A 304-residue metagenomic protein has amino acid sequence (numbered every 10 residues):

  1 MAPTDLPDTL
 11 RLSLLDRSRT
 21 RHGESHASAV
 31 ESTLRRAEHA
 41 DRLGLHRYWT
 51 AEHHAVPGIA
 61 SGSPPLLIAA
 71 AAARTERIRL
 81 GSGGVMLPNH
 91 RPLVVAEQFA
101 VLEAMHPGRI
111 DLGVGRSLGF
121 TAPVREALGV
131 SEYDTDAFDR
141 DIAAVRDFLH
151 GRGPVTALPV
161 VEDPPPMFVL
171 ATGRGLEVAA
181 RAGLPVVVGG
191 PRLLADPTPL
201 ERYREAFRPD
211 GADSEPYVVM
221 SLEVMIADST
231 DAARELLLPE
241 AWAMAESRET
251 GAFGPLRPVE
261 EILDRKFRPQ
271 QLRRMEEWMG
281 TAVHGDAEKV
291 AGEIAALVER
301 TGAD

Functional and structural regions predicted by a protein language model:
M1-I78: N-terminal beta1-alpha1-beta2 module of alpha/beta enzyme domains
A2-D8, E132-A157, D196-A303: An alpha-helical appendage that flanks or caps ligand/catalytic pockets
P7-H26, P88-R152, V186, R192-L194: Flexible, glycine-rich active-site loops centered on histidine and acidic residues that chelate a metal or position
L12, A40, G44, E52 (+6 more regions): Conserved, mostly hydrophobic/aromatic
L12-D16, Y48-T50, L80-S82, I110-V114 (+4 more regions): Hydrophobic faces of well-ordered beta-strands that scaffold small-molecule active sites in alpha/beta enzyme cores
D16-E31, V85-L93, V161-A171, A227 (+1 more regions): Active-site mouth loops of central-metabolism enzymes
A27-H39, A171-E177, K289-A296: Short, acidic/polar
R74-R77, H106, G173, V178-V187 (+1 more regions): Glycine-enriched alpha-helix->loop->beta-strand junction motifs that scaffold or abut catalytic
